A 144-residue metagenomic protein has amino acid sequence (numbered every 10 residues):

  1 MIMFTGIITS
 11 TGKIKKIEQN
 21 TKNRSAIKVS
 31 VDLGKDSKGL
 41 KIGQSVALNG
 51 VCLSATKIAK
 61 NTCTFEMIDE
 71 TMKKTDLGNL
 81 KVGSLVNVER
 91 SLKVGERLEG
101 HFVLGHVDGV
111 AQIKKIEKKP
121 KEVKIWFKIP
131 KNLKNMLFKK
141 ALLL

Functional and structural regions predicted by a protein language model:
I2-L144: Conserved loop->alpha-helix
